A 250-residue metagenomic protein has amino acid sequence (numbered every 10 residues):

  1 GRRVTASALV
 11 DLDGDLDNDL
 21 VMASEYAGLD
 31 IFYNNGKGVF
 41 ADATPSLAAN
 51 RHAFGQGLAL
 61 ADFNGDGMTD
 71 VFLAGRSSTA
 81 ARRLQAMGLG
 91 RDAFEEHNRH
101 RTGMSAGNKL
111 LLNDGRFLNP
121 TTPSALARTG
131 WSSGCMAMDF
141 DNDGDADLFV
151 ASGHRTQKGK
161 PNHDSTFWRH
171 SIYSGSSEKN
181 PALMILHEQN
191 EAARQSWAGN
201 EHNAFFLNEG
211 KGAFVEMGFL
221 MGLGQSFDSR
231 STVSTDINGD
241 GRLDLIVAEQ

Functional and structural regions predicted by a protein language model:
G1-Q250: Acidic, glycine/proline-rich Ca2+-coordinating loop motifs
